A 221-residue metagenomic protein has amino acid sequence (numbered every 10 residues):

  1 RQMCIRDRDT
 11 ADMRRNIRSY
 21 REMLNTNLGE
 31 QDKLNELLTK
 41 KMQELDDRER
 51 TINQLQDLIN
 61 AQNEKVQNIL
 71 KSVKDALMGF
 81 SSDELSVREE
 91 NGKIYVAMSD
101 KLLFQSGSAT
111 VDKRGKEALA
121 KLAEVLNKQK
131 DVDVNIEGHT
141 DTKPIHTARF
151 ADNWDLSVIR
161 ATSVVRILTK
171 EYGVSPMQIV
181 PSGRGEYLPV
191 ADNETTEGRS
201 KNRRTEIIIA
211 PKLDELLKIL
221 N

Functional and structural regions predicted by a protein language model:
R1-I5: Short, small-residue-biased leader/transition segments that mark boundaries at the very start of proteins
D7, A11-R14, R18-R21, N25-L28 (+8 more regions): Specific heptad-register signal in long alpha-helical coiled-coils
L38-K41, L45-R48, Q67, S81-E84 (+2 more regions): Extended amphipathic alpha-helical interaction segments
I69, L103-K121, Q129, H139-K218: Periplasmic OmpA-like peptidoglycan-binding domain that tethers envelope proteins to the cell wall
L77, S86-R88, E197-R199: Replace "in large, NTP-powered and nucleic-acid-processing enzymes" with "in large, NTP-powered factors and other
L77-D83, K130: Short secondary-structure junctions
I94-D100: Short, aliphatic-rich beta-strand segments
